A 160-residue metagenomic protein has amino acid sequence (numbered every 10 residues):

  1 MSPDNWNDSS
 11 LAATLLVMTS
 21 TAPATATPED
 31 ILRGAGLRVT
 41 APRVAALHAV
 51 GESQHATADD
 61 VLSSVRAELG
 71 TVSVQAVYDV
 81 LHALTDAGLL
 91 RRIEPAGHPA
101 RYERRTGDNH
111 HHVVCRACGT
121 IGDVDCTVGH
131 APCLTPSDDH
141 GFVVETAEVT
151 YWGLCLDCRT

Functional and structural regions predicted by a protein language model:
M1-P23: Short, intrinsically disordered or compositionally biased N-terminal tails of bacterial proteins
T14, P23-G36: Short, Lys/Arg-enriched N-terminal segment that forms or immediately precedes the first helix of a structured domain
V39-A41, E52-T57: Short capping segments at the starts of secondary-structure elements
V44-A49: Pre-recognition alpha-helix immediately N-terminal to the DNA-recognition helix within helix-turn-helix or winged-helix
A56-V65: Short acidic, hydrophobic short linear motifs in intrinsically disordered regions
S73-V74: Short coil turns linking two alpha-helices in DNA-binding domains
V77-A87: Basic amphipathic alpha-helical segments that dock to polyanions
A87-T160: Non-DNA-binding regulatory cores of transcription-related proteins, predominantly C-terminal effector-binding
